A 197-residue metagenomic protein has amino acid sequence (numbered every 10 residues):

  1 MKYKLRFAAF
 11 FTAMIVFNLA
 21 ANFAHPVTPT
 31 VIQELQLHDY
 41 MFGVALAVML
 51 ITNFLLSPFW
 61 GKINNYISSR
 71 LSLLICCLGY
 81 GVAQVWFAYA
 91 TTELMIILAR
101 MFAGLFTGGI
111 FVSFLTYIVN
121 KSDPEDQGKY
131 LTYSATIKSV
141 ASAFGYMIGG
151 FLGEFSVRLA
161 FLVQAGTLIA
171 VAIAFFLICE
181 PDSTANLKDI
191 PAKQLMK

Functional and structural regions predicted by a protein language model:
M1-K4, E180-K197: Juxtamembrane intracellular "pre-TM" segments in multi-pass secondary transporters
Y3-L50: Helix-loop boundary and gating motifs at the non-cytosolic
Q36, S68, Y89-M95: Helix-breaking motifs and short loop linkers at transmembrane-helix boundaries and internal kinks in secondary membrane
L50-P58, S142-A143: Residue-level signature of mid-helix packing/kink "hotspots" within the transmembrane helices of 12-pass Major
L56-S68: Helix-to-loop junctions at the C-terminal end of transmembrane segments in multipass secondary transporters
L71-W86: Structural signature of the two symmetry-related core transmembrane helices
A83, L94-F102: Paired small-residue
M101-K138: Cytoplasmic helix-loop-helix junction between adjacent transmembrane helices in 12-TM secondary transporters
